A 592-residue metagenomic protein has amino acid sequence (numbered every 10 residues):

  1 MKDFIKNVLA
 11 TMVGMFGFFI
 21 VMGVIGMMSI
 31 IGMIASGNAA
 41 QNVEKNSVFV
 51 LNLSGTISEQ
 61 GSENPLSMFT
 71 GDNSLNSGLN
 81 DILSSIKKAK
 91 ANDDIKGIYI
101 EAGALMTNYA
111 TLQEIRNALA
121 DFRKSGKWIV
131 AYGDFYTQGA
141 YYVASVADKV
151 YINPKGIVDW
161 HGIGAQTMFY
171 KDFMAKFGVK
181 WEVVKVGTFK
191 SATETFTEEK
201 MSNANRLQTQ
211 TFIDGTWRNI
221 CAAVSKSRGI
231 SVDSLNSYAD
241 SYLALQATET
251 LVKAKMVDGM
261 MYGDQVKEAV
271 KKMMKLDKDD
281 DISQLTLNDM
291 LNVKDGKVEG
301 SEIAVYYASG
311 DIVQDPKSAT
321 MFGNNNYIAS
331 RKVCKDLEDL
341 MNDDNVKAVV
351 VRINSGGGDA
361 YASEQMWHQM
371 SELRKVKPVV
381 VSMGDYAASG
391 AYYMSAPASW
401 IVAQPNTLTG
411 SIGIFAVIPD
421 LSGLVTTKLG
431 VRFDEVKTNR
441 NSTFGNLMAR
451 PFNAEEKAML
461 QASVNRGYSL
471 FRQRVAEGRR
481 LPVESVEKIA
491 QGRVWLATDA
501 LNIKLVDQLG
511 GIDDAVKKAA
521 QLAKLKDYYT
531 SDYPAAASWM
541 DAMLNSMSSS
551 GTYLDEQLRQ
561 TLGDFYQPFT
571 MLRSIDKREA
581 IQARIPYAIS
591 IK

Functional and structural regions predicted by a protein language model:
K2-V50, E59, K96, D121-W128 (+3 more regions): Flexible, low-complexity junctional segments that flank or bridge functional domains
S47-T167, G296-L424: Cleft-lining beta-strand/loop regions that shape enzyme active-site pockets
Y132-D134, V184, L285, S382 (+2 more regions): Conserved beta-strand termini and adjacent loop/short-helix elements that scaffold enzyme active sites in alpha/beta
T167, K171-V270, V379, S422-I503 (+3 more regions): Charged, glycine-interspersed solvent-exposed loop segments at helix/strand-loop junctions that cap or gate access
K226-S227, D258-E302, F415, R472-G478 (+1 more regions): C-terminal long alpha-helix characteristic of the crotonase
G300-I303, Y307-D343, S463, P534-K592: Intrinsic disorder and flexible/low-complexity segments
Y307-G310, I353-S355, M383-D385, P405-T407 (+8 more regions): Active-site proximal loops enriched in glycine and acidic residues that flank catalytic Cys/His/Asp and coordinate
A360-Q365, D499-N502, A542-M547: Short glycine/threonine-rich loop-to-helix capping motif typified by GTGT followed within a few residues by an Asp-Pro
